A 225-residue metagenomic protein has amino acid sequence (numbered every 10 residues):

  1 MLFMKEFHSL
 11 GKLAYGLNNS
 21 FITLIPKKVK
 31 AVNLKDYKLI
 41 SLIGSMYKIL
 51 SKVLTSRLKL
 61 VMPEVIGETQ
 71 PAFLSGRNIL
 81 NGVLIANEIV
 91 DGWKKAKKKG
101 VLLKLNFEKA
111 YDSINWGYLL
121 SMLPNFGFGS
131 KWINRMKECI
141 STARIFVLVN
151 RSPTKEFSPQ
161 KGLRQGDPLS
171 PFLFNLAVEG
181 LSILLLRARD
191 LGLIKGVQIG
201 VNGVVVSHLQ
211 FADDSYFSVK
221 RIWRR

Functional and structural regions predicted by a protein language model:
M1-R225: Nucleotidyl polymerases of mobile genetic elements and RNA viruses
